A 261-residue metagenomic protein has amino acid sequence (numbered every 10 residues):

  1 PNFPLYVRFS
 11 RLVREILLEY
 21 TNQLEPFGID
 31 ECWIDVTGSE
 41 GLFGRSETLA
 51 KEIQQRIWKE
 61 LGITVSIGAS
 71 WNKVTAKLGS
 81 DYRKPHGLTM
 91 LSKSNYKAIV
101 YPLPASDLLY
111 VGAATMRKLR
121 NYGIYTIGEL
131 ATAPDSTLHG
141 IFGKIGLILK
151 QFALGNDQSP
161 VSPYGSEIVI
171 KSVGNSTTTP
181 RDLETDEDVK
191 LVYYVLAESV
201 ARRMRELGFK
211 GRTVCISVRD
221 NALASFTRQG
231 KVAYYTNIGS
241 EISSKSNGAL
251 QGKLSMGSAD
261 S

Functional and structural regions predicted by a protein language model:
P1-Q151, Y164, R202: Gly/Gly-Pro- and Ser/Thr-rich, intrinsically disordered tail segments characteristic of DNA damage-repair and tolerance
T115, R120-D260: DNA-contacting surface of Y-family translesion DNA polymerases
